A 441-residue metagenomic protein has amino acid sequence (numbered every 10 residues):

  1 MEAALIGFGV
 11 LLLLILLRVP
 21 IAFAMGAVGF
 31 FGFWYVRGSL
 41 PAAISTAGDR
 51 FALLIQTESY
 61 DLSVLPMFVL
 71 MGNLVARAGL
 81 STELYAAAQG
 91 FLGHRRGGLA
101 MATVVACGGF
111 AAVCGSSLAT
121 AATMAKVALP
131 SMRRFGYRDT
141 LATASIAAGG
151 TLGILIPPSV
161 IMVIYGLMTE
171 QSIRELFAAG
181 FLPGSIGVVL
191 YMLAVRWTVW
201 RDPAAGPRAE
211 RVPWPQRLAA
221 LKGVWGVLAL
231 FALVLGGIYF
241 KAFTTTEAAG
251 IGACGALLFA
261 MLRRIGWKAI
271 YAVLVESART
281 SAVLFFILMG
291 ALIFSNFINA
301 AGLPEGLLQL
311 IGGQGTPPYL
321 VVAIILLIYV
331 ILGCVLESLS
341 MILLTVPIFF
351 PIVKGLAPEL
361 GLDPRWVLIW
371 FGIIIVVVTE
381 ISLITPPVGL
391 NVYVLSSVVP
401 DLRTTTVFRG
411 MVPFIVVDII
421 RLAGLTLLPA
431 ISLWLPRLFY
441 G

Functional and structural regions predicted by a protein language model:
M1-G441: Alpha-helical transmembrane segments of multi-pass membrane transport proteins
